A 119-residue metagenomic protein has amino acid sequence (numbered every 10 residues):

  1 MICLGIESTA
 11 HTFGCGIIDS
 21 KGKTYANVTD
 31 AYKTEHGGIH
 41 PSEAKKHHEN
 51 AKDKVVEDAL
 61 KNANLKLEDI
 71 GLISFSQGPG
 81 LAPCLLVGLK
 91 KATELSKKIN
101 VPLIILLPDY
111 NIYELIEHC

Functional and structural regions predicted by a protein language model:
M1-C119: Short acidic/glycine-rich loops and adjacent helix/strand connectors that line catalytic pockets where negatively
